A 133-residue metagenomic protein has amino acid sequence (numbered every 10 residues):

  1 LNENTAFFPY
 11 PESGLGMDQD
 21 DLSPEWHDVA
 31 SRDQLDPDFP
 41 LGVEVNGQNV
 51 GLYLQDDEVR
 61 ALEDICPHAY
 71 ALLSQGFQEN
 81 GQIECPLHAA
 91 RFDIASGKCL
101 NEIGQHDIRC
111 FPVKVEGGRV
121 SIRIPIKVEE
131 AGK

Functional and structural regions predicted by a protein language model:
N2-N80, I94, D107-K133: N-terminal pre-ligand scaffold of iron-sulfur
C66, C85-H88: Short cysteine clusters
N80-P86, C99-I108: Short cysteine/histidine-rich metal-coordination sites, predominantly Zn2+-binding motifs
R91: Short helix-to-coil "ATP-lid" hinge immediately C-terminal to the conserved N-box Asn in the Bergerat
